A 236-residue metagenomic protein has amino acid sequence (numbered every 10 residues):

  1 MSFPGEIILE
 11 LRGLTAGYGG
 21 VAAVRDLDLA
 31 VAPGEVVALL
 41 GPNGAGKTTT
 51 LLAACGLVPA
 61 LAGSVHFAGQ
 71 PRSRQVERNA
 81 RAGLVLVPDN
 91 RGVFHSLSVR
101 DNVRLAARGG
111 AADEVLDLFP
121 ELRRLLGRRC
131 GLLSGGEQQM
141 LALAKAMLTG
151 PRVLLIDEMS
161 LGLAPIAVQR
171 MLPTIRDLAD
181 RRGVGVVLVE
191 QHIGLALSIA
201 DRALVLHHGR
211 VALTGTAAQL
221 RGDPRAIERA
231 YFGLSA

Functional and structural regions predicted by a protein language model:
L40-P42: The feature captures the beta-strand-to-loop junction immediately N-terminal to the Walker
C55: Helix-to-loop junction immediately C-terminal to a conserved catalytic motif
P59, Q70-R91, R124-G127, L220-I227: ABC ATPase NBD coupling module
G63-S73, A82, G110-A112, D117 (+1 more regions): Conserved ABC transporter NBD signature motif
R129-L133, E137: Conserved ABC ATPase signature
A146-M147: ABC ATPase C-loop
Q169-R182: Helical segment within the ABC ATPase nucleotide-binding domain
